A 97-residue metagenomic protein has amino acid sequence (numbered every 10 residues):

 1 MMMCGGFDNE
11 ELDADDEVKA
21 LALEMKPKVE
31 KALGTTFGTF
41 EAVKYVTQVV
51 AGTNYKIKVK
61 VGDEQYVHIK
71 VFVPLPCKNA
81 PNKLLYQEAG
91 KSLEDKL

Functional and structural regions predicted by a protein language model:
M1-L97: N- and C-terminal low-complexity/disordered segments
